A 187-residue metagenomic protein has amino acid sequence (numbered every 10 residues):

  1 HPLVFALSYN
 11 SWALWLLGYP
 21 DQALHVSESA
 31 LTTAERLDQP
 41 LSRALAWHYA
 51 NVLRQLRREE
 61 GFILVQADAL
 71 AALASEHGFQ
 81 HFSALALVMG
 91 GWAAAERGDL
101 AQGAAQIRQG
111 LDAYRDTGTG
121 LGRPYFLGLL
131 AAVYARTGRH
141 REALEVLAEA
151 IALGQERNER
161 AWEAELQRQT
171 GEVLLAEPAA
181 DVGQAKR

Functional and structural regions predicted by a protein language model:
H1-P2: Short, flexible, glycine-rich and Lys/Arg-enriched loop motifs at helix boundaries that contact anionic partners
L7, S11-R187: Helix-coil-helix junctions within alpha-helical repeat/solenoid scaffolds
